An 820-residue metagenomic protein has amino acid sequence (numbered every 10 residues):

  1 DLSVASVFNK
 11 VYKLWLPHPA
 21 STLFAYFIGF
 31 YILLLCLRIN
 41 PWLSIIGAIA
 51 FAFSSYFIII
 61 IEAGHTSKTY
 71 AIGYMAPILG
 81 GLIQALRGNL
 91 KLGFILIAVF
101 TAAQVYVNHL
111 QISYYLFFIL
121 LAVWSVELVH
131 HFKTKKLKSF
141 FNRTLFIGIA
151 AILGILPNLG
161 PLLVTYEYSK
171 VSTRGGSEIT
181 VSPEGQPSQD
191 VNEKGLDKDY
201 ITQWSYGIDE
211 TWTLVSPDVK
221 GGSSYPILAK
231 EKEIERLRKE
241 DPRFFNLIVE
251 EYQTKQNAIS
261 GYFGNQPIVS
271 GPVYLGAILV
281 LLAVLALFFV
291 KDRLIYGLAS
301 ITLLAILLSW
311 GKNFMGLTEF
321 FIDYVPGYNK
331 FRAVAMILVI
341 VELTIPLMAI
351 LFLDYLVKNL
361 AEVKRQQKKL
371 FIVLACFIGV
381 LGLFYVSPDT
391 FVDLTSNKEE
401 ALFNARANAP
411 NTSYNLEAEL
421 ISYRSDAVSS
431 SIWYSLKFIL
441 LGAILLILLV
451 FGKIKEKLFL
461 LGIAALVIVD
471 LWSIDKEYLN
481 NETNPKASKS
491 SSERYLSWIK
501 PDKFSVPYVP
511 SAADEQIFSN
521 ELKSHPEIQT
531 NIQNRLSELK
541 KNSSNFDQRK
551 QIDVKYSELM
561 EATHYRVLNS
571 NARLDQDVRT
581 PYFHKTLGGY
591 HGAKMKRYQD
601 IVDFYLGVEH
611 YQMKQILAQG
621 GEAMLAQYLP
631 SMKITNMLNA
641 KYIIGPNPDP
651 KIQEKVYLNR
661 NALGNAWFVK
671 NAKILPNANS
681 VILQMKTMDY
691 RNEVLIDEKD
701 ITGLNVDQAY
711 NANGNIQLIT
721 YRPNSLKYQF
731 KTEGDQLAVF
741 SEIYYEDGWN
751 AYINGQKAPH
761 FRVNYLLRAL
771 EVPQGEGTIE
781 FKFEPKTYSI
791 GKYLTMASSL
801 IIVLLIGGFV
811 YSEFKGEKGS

Functional and structural regions predicted by a protein language model:
D1-Q729, D735-S741: Conserved luminal/periplasmic juxtamembrane motif of membrane-embedded glycan-processing enzymes
L281, K641, N692-S820: Active-site-proximal, structured, solvent-exposed surfaces of multi-pass membrane proteins that position macromolecular
